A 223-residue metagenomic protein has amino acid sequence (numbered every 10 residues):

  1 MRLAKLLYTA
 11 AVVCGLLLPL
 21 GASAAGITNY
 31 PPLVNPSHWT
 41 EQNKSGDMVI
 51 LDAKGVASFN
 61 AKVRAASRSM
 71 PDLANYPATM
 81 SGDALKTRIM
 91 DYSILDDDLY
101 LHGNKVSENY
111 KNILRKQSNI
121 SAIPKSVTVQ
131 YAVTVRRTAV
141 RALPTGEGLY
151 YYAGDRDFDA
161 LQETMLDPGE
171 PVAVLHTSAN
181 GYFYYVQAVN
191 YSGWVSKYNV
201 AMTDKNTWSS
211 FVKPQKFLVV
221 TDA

Functional and structural regions predicted by a protein language model:
M1-A10: Bacterial N-terminal signal peptides that target proteins for export
T9-P19: Bacterial N-terminal signal peptides
L20-A24: Sec/Tat signal peptide C-region and signal peptidase I cleavage site
A25-R141, E147-D157, T164, Y182 (+1 more regions): Boundary regions of SH3-family modules and the immediately adjacent low-complexity/disordered segments in eukaryotic
G169-V172: Loop/turn positions that initiate beta-strands
H176-G181: Short, charged beta-turn/beta-strand-edge "cap" motif at the junction between a beta-strand and an adjacent loop
